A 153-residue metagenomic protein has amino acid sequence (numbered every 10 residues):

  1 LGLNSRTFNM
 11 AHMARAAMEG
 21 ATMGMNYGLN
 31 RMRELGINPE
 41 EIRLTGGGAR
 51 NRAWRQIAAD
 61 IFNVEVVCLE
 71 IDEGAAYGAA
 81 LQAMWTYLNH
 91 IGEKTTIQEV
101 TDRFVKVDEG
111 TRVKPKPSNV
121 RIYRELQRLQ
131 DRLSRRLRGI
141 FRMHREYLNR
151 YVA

Functional and structural regions predicted by a protein language model:
L1-A153: Glycine/Thr-rich phosphate-binding loops that ligate phosphate moieties of nucleotide and other phosphorylated ligands
